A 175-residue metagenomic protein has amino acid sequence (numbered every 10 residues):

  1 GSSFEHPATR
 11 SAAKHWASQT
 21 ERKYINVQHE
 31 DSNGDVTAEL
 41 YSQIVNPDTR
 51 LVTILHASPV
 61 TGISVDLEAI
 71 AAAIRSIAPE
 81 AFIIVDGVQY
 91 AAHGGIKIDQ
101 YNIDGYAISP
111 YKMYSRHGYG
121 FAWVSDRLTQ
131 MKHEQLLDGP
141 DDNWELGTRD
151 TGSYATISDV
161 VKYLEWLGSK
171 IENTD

Functional and structural regions predicted by a protein language model:
G1-D175: Pyridoxal 5′-phosphate
